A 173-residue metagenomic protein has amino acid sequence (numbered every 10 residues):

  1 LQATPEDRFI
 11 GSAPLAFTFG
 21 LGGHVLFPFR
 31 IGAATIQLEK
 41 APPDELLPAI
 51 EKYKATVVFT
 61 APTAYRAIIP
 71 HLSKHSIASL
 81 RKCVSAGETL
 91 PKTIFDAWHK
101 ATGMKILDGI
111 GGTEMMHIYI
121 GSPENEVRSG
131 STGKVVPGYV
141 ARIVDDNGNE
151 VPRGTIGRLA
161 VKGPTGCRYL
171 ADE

Functional and structural regions predicted by a protein language model:
L1-G11, L15-V57, H71: Conserved AMP-binding/adenylation subdomain of ANL enzymes
I10, I36, R81-V84, L107 (+1 more regions): Structural detector of well-ordered beta-strand residues that form the stable sheet scaffold of enzyme domains
F17, P91, P137: Nucleotide-sugar-dependent glycosyltransferase donor-binding/catalytic pocket residues
R30, A55-T60, I69-R128, V140: Gly/Ser/Thr-rich phosphate-binding loop
K40, P62-T63, I110, G163: Short secondary-structure boundary segments
P42, T63-Y65, L90: Alpha-helix capping/helix-boundary segments
K134-G138, N149-E173: Conserved ATP/PPi-binding loop(s) of AMP-dependent carboxylate-activating enzymes
V144-D145: Hydrophobic alpha-helical segments, especially N-terminal targeting/anchoring helices
